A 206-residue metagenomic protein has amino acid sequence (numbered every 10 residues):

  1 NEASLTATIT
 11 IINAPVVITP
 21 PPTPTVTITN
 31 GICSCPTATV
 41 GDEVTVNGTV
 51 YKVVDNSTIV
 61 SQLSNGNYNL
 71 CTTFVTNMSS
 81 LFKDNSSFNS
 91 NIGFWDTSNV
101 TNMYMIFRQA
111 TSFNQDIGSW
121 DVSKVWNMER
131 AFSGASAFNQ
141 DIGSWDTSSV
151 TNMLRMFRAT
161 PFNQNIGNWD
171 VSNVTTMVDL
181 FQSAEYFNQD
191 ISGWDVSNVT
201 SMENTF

Functional and structural regions predicted by a protein language model:
N1-T6: Short, exposed coil/turn segments at beta-strand boundaries within extracellular/luminal domains
I11-F206: Negatively charged
